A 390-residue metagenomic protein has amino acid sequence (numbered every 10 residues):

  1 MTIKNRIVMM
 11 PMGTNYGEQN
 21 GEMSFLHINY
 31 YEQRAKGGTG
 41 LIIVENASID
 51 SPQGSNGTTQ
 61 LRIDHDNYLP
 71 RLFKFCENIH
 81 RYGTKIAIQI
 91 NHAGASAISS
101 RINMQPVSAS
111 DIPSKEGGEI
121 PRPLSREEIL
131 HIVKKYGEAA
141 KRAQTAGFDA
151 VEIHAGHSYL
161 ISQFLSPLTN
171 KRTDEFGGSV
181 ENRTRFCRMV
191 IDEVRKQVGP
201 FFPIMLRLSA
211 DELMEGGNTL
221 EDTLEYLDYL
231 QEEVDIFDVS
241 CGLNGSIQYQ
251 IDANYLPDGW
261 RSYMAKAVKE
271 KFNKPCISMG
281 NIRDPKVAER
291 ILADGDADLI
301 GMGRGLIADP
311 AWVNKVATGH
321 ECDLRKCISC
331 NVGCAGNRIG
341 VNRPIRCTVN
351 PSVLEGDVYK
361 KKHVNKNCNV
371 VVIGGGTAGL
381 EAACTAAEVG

Functional and structural regions predicted by a protein language model:
M1-I373, T377-E388: Flavin-dependent oxidoreductase catalytic cores
